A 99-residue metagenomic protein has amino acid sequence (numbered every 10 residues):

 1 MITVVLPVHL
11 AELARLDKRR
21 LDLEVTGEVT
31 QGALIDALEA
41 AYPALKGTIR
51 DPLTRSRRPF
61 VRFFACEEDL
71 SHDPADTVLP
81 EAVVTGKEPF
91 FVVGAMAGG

Functional and structural regions predicted by a protein language model:
M1-G98: Ubiquitin-like/PB1-type beta-grasp interaction modules and other compact soluble beta-rich domains
